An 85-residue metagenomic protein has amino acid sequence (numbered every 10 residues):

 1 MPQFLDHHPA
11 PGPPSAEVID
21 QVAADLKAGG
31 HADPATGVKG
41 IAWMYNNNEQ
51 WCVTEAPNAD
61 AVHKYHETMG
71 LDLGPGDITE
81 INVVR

Functional and structural regions predicted by a protein language model:
M1-E49, P57-Y65, V83-R85: Short S/T/G/P-rich N-terminal loop/turn motif that feeds into the first structured element of a domain
L71-R85: Conserved short beta-strand edge segments in small beta-sheet-based binding/regulatory domains
